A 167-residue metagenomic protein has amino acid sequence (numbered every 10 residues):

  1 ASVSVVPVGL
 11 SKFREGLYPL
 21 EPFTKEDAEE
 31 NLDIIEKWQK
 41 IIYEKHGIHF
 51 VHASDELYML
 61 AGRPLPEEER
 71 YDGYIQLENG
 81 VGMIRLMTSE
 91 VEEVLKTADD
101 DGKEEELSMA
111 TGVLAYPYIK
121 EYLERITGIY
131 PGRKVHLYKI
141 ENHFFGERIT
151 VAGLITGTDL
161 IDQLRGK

Functional and structural regions predicted by a protein language model:
S2-G166: Auxiliary Fe-S-binding modules of radical SAM enzymes
